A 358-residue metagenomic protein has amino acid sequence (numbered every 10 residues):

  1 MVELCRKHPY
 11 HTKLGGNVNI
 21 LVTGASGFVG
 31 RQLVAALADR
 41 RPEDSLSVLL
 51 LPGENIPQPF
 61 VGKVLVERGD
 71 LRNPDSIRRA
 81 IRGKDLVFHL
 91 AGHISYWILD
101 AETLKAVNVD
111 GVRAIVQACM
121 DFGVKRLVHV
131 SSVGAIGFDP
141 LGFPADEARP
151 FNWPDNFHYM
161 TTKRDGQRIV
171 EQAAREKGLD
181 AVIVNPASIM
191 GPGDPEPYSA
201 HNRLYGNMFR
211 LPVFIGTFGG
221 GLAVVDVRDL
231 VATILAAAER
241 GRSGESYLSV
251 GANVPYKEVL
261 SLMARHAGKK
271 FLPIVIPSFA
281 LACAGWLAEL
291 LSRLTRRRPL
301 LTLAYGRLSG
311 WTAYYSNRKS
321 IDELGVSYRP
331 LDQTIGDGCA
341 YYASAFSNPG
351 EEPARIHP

Functional and structural regions predicted by a protein language model:
I20-R40: N-terminal Rossmann NAD(P)H-binding glycine-rich loop of SDR-like oxidoreductase domains
P57-F60, V64-D110, A118: NAD(P)H-binding glycine-rich loop region in Rossmannoid oxidoreductase-like domains and their noncatalytic homologs
Y96, V133-F143, I189-G193, Y198: Conserved catalytic-site region of short-chain dehydrogenase/reductase
V107-M160: Conserved Rossmann-fold NAD(P)-dependent oxidoreductase catalytic core, especially the SDR/UDP-sugar
S131, R168-P192: Conserved beta-loop-beta element that borders a ligand/cofactor-binding pocket
W153-P154, L204-V225, D229, T233: A conserved pocket-lining segment of Rossmann-fold NAD(P)-dependent short-chain dehydrogenase/reductase
K177-L179, G191-R203, A237-Y247, K269-F271: Glycine/proline-rich active-site loop of Rossmann-fold NAD(P)-dependent oxidoreductases
T233-L300, N317, D322, L331-P358: Mid/C-terminal beta-alpha module of Rossmann-like enzyme folds, strongest in SDR-family dehydrogenases/epimerases
